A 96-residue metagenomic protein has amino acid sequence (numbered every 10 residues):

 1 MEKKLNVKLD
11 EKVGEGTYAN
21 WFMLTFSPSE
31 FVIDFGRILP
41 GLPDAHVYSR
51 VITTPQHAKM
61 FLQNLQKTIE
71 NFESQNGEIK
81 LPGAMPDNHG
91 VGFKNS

Functional and structural regions predicted by a protein language model:
M1-S96: Positively charged, low-complexity terminal tracts and the immediately adjacent first secondary-structure elements
